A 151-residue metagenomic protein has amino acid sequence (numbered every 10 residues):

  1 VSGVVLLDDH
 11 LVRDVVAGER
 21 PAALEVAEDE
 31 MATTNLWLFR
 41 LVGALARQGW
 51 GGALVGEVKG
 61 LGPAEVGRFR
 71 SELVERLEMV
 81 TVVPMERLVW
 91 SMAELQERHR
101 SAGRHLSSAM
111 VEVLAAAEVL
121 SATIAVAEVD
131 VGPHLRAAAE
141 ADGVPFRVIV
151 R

Functional and structural regions predicted by a protein language model:
V1-A64: Short, well-structured N-terminal submotif of metal-dependent ribonuclease cores
S2, T34, L38, E118-R151: Acidic, PIN/NYN-like endoribonuclease modules and their adjacent C-terminal/linker elements
V15, R40, S91, H134-L135: Phosphate- and divalent-cation-binding pockets in alpha/beta enzyme and binding domains that engage nucleotide-derived
P21-E25, R70, L114, R136: Short amphipathic alpha-helical segments and helix-helix/interface helices
E30, M79-T81, P145-R147: Conserved beta-strand segments of alpha/beta enzyme cores
L38, V42, R70, V89-M92: A general structural signal for well-ordered alpha-helical segments in protein cores
G56-M85: Helix-adjacent hinge/juxtasegments
E78-D130, R136: Active-site neighborhoods of divalent-metal-dependent phosphate/nucleic-acid chemistry enzymes
